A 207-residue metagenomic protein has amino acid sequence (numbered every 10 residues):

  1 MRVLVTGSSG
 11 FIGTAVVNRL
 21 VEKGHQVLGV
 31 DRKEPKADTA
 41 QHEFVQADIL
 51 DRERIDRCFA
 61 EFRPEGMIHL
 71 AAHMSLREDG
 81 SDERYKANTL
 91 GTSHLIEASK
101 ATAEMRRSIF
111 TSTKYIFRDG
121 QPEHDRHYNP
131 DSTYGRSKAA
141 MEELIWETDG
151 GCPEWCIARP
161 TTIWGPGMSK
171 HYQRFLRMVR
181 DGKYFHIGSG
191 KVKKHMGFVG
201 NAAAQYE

Functional and structural regions predicted by a protein language model:
V3-K23: N-terminal Rossmann NAD(P)H-binding glycine-rich loop of SDR-like oxidoreductase domains
Q41-D51: Rossmann-fold cofactor-recognition segment
I49-A87, A98, R118-P122: NAD(P)H-binding glycine-rich loop region in Rossmannoid oxidoreductase-like domains and their noncatalytic homologs
L50, E83-H94, S132, R136-S137 (+1 more regions): Glycine-rich NAD(P)-binding loop of the Rossmann-fold in SDR/ketoreductase-type enzymes
S93-T133: Conserved Rossmann-fold NAD(P)-dependent oxidoreductase catalytic core, especially the SDR/UDP-sugar
F117-R118, P153-R174: Flexible, glycine-rich beta-alpha linker
D131-C156: Active-site Tyr-X1-5-Lys
M168-R174, S189-E207: Substrate-positioning beta->alpha
